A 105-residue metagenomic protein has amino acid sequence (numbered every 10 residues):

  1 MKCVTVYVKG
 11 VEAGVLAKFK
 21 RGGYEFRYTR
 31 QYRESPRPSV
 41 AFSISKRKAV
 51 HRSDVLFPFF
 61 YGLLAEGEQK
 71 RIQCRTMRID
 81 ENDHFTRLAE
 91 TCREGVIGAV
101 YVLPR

Functional and structural regions predicted by a protein language model:
M1-R105: Phosphate/dinucleotide-binding and metal-coordinating scaffold of catalytic cores in nucleotide-dependent enzymes
